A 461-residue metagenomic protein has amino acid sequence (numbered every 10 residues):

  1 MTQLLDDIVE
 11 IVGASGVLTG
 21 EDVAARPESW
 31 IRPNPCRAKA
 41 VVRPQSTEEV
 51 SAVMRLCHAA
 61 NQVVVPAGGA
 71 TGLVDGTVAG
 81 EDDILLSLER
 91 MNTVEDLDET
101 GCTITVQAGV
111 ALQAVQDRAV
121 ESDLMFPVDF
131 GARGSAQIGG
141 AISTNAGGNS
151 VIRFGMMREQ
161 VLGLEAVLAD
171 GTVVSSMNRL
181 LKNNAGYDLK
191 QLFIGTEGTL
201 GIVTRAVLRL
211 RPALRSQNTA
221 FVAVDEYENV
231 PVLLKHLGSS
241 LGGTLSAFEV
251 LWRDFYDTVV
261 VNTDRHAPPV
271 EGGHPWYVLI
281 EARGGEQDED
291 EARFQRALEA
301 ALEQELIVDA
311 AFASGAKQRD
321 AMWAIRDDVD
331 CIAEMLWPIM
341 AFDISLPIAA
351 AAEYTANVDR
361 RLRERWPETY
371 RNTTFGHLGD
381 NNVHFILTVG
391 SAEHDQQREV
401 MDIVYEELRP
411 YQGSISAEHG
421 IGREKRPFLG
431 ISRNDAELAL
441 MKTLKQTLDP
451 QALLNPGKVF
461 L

Functional and structural regions predicted by a protein language model:
M1-R55, G72-C102, F255-A267, Q318-D343 (+1 more regions): N-terminal flexible segment immediately upstream of the FAD-binding catalytic core in FAD-dependent oxidoreductases
M1-S29, A60-Q62, A301-K317, P410-I415 (+1 more regions): N-terminal accessory segments
T19-P27, A223-E226, P231-I403, E407 (+1 more regions): C-terminal substrate-recognition/cap domain of FAD-linked oxidoreductases
R32-P33, I386-A392, I431-S432: Conserved PLP-binding active-site segment of the aspartate aminotransferase-like
G68-T71, M91, G131, R253 (+1 more regions): Short, ordered loop/turn segments at secondary-structure junctions
T93-E249, L454: FAD-binding subdomain of flavoenzyme oxidoreductases
T172, R426-L461: Activity-critical C-terminal alpha-helical subdomain
